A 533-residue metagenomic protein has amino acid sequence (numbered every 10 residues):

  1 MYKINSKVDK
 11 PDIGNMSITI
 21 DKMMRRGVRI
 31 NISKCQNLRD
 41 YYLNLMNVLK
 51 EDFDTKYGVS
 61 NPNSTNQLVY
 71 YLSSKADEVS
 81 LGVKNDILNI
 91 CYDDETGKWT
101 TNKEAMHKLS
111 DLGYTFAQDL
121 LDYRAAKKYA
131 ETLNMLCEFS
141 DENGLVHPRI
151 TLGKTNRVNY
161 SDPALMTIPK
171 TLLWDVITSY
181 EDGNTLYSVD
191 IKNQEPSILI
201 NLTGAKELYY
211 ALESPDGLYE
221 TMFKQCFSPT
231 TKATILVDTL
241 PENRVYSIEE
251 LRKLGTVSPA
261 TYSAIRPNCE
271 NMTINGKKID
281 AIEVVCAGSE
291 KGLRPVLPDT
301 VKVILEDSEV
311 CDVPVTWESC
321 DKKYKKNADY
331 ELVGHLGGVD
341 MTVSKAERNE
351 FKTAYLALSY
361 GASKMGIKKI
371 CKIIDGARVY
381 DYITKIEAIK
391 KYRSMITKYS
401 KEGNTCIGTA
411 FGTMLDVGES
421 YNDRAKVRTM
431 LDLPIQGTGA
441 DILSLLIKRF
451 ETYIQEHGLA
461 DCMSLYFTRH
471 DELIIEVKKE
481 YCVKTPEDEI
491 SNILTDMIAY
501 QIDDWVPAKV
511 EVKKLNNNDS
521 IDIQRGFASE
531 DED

Functional and structural regions predicted by a protein language model:
M1-W174, G183-T185, K192-E195, A205 (+4 more regions): Conserved "right-hand" nucleotidyltransferase catalytic core of DNA-directed polymerases
Y2-I4, R26, R39-N66, T384-T397 (+1 more regions): Polymerase palm active-site segment centered on the conserved acidic dipeptide of motif C
K22-N44, T273, G366, C371 (+1 more regions): Catalytic palm subdomain of template-directed nucleic-acid polymerases, centered on the conserved carboxylate motif
R25, V146, P229-N275, S344-T468 (+2 more regions): Conserved catalytic core of nucleic-acid polymerases
K108, L133-F139, T171, S188 (+4 more regions): Short, contiguous acidic/charged loop-to-helix segments that flank catalytic cores in large enzymes
H147-L254, A346: Function-dense linear segments that define catalytic or interfacial modules in macromolecule-processing proteins
P267, N271-E309: Solvent-exposed, low-complexity, repeat-rich "mucin-like" stalks and linkers
D299, V303, K326-V343: Append "Rare intracellular matches occur via the same short Y/T/C beta-strand/loop motifs
